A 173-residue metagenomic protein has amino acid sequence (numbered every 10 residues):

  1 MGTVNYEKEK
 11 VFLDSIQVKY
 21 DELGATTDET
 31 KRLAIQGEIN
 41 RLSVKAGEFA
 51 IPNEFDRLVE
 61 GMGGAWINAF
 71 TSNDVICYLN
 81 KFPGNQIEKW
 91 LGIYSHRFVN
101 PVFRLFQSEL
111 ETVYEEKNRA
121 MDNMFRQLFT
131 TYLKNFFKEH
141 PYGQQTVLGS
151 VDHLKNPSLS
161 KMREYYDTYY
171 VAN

Functional and structural regions predicted by a protein language model:
G2-N173: Charge-rich, well-structured scaffold segments of protease-associated domains
